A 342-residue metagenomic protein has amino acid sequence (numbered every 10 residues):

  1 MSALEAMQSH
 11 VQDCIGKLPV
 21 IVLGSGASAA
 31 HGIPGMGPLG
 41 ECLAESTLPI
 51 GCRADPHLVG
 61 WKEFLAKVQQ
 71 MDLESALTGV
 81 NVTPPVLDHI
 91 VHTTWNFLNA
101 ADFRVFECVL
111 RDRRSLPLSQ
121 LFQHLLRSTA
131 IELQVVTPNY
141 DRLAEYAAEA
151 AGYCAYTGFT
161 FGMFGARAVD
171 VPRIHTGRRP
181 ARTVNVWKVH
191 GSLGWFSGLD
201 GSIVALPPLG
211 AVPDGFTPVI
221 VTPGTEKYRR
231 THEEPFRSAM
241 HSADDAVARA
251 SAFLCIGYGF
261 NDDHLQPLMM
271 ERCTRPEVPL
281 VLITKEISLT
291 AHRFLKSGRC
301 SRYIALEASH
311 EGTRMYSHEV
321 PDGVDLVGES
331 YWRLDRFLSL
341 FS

Functional and structural regions predicted by a protein language model:
M1-V247, A252, F260-N261, M269-E277 (+1 more regions): Conserved catalytic-core helix/loop/strand module for nucleotide-ribose chemistry
Q266: Polyanion-binding interface signature
